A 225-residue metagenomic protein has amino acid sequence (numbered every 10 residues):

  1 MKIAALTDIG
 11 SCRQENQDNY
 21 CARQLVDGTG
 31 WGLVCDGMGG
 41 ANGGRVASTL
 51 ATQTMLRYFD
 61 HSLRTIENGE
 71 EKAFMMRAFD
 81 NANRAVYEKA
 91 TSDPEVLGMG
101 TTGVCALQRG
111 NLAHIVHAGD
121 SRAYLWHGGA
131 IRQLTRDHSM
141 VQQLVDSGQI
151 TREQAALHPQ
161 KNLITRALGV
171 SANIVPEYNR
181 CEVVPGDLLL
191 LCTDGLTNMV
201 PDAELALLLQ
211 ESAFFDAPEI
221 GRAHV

Functional and structural regions predicted by a protein language model:
M1-H224: PP2C/PPM-type serine/threonine phosphatase catalytic domain
